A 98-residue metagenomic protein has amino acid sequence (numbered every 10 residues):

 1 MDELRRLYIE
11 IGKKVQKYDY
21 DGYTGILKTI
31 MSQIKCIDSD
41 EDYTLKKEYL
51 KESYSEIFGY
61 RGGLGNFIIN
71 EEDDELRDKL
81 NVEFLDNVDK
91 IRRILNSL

Functional and structural regions predicted by a protein language model:
M1-Q33, L85-S97: Short terminal alpha-helical segments
D2, T24, T44, E48 (+3 more regions): Generic alpha-helical secondary structure signal
L7-I11, V15-Y18, L45, I69-E72 (+1 more regions): Generic alpha-helix detector with strongest preference for long hydrophobic helices that associate with membranes
K17-F67: Amphipathic alpha-helical interaction modules
S55-L98: Amphipathic alpha-helical binding modules
